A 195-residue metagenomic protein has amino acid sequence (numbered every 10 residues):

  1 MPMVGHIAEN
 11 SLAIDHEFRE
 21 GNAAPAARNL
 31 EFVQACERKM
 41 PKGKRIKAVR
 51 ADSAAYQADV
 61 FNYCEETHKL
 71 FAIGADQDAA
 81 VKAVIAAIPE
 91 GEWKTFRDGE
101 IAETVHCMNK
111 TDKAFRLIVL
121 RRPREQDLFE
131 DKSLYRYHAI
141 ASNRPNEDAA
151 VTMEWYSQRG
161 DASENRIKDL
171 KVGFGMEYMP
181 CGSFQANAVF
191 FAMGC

Functional and structural regions predicted by a protein language model:
M1-K42: Electropositive, glycine- and tryptophan-enriched low-complexity nucleic-acid-binding patches
S11, K47-Y56, F71, I140 (+2 more regions): Short, conserved catalytic/metal-binding motifs centered on acidic residues
D15-F18, A51, I73-Q77: Glycine-rich, histidine-containing beta strand-loop boundary motifs that form or position
G43-I46, H68: A general structural motif
V49-Q57, Q77-A79, Q185: Acidic, metal-coordinating catalytic cores used for nucleic-acid/nucleotide bond scission and strand-transfer chemistry
F61-L70: Short, surface-exposed basic-aromatic patches at helix termini and helix-loop junctions that form
L70-V172: An anionic, glycine-rich sequence signature occurring as long contiguous blocks
A150-S157, G173-V189: Short, solvent-exposed helix-loop connector elements
